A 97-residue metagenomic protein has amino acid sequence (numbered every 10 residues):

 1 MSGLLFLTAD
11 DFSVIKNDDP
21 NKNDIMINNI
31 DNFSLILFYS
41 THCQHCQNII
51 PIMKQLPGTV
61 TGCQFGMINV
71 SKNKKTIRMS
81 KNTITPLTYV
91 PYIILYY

Functional and structural regions predicted by a protein language model:
M1-S34, I68, P86, Y92 (+1 more regions): N-terminal leader/targeting and pre-domain segments
D10-D11, T41-Q44, F65-S71: Short linear motifs at secondary-structure transitions and domain/linker junctions
N29, P51, M79: Residue-level detector of functional hotspots within protein domains
F33, N48-I49, V60-Q64: Non-catalytic interaction surface on structured domains
F38-I52: Conserved redox-active cysteine motifs that mediate thiol-disulfide chemistry, especially di-cysteine Cys-X(1-2)-Cys
K54, G58-Y97: Thioredoxin-like thiol-disulfide oxidoreductase module
